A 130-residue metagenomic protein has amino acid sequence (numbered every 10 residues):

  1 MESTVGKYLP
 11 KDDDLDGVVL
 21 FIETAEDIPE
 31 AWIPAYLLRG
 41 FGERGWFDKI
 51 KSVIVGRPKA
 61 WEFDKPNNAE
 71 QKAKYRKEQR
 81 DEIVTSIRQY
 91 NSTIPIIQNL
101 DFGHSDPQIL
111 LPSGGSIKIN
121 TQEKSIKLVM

Functional and structural regions predicted by a protein language model:
M1-I33: Accessory alpha-helical/coil subdomains and C-terminal extensions that flank or cap enzyme catalytic cores
A31-M130: C-terminal active-site/capping subdomain that shapes the small-molecule cofactor and substrate pocket of enzyme
